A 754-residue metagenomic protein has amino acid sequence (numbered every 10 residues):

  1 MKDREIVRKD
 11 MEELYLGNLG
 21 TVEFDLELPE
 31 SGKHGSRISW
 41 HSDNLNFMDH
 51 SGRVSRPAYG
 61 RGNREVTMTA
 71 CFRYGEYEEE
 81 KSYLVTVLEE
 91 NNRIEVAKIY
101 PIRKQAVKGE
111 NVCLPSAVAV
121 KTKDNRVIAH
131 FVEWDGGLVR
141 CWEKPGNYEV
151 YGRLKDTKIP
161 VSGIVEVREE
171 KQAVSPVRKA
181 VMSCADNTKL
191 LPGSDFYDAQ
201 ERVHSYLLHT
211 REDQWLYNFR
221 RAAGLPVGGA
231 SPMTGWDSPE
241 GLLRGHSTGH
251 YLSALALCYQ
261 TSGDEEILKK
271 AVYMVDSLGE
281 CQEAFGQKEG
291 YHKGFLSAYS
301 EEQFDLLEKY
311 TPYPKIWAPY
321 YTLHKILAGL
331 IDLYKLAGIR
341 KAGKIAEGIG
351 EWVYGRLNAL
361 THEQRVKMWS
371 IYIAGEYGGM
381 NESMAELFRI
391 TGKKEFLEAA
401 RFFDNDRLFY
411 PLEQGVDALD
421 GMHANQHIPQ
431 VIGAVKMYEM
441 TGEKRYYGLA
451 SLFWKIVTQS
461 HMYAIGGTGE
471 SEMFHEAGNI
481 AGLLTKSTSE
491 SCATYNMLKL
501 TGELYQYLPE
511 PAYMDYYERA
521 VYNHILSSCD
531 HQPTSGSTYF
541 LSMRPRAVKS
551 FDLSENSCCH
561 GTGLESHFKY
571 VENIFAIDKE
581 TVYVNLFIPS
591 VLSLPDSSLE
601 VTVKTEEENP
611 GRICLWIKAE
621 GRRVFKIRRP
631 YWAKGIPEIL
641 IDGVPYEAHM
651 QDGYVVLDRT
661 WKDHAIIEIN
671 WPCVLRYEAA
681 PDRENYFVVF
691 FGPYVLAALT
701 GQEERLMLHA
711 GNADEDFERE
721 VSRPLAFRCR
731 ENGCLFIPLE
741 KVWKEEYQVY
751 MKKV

Functional and structural regions predicted by a protein language model:
K2-H41, N92-R126: Solvent-exposed, low-complexity, repeat-rich "mucin-like" stalks and linkers
S39-C71, D124-R168: Serine/threonine-rich, repeat-prone extracellular segments and beta-strand-based repeat modules of secreted/surface
K171-S247, K269-Y273, S277-L306, R340: Low-complexity, Ser/Thr/Pro/Gly-enriched N-terminal "stalk/linker" regions
M182-D186, L190-G193, Y259-V272, G286 (+6 more regions): Structural helix-adjacent loops and short alpha-helical linkers that scaffold large soluble proteins
L216-L242, H292-W317, R365-A385, Q414-G433 (+2 more regions): Carbohydrate-binding/catalytic loop surfaces
L243-Q260, K315-Y334, Y372-R389, M422-E439 (+3 more regions): Well-ordered alpha-helical segments within folded domains of soluble proteins
A450, M514-K618, M650, R659 (+1 more regions): C-terminal beta-rich recognition modules with glycine/proline-rich loops and embedded aromatic residues
K634-D658, Y677-D682: Solvent-exposed beta-strand/loop surfaces of large extracellular or lumenal domains
